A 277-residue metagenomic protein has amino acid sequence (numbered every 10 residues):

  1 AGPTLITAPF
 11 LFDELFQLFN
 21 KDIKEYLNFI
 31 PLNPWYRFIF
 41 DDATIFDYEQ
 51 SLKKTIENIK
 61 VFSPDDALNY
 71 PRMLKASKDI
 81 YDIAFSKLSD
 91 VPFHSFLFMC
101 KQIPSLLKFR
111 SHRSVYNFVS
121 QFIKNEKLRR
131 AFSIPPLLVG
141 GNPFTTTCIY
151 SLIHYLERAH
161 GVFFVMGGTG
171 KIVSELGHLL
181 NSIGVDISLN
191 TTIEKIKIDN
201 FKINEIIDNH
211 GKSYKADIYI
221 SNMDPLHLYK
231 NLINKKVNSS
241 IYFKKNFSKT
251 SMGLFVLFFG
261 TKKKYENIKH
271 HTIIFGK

Functional and structural regions predicted by a protein language model:
A1-N33: N-terminal FAD cofactor-binding segment of flavoenzymes
P3-P9, P136-G141, L254: Glycine-rich phosphate/pyrophosphate-binding beta-alpha loops
E25, R129-R130, S182, I187-N190 (+2 more regions): Acidic/polar loop patches that form or flank catalytic/metal-binding clefts of enzymes that bind anionic ligands
L27, L107-K108, N246-S251: Short Gly/Pro-enriched turn/cap motifs at secondary-structure boundaries
D41-T146: Rossmann-like flavin
R110, S120, L152-K212: Helical element adjacent to the flavin cofactor pocket in flavoenzyme catalytic cores
T192-K277: Mid-domain catalytic core of redox enzymes that form a hydrophobic substrate pocket/lid adjacent to a catalytic redox
